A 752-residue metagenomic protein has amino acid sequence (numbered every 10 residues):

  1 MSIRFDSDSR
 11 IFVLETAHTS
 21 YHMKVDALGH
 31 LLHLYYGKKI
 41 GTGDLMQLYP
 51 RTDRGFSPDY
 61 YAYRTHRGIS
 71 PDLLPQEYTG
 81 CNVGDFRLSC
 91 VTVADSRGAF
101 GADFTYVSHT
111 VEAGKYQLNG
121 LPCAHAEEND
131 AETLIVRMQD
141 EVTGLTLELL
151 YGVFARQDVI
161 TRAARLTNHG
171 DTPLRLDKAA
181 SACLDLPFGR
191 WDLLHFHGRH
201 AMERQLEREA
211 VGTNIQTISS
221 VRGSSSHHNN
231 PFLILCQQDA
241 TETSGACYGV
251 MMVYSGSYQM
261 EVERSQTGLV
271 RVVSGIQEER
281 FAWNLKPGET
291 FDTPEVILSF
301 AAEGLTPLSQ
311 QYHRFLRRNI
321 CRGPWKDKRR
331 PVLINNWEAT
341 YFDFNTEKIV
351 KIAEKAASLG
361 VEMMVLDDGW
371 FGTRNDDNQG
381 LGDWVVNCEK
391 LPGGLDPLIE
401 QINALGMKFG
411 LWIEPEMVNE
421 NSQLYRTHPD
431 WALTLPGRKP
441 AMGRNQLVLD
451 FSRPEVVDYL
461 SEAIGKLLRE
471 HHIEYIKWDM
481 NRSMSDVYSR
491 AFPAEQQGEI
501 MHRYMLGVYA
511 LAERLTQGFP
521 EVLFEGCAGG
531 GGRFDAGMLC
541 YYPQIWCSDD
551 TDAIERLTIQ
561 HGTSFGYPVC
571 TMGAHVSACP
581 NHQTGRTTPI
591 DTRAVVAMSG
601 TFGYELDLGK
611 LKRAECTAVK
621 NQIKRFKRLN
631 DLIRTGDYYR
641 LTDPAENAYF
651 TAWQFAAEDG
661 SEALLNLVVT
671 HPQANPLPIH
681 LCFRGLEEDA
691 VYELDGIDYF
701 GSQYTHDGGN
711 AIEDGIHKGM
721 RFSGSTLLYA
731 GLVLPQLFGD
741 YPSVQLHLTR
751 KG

Functional and structural regions predicted by a protein language model:
F5, R10-V13, A17, Y21 (+3 more regions): Polysaccharide-binding surfaces and accessory modules of carbohydrate-active proteins
H18, A164, G288, I334 (+7 more regions): Conserved, mostly hydrophobic/aromatic
D72-L73, E77-K115, A240-S257, F300-P324 (+4 more regions): Glycine-rich, aromatic-flanked loop segments that form ligand/cofactor-binding clefts across common enzyme folds
G101-Y106, W283-A302, Y741-T749: Short Pro-Gly-centered flexible turn/kink motifs
E242, P644-E687: Carbohydrate-binding surface patches
W325-S461, Y475: Aromatic-lined carbohydrate-binding/catalytic grooves of carbohydrate-active enzymes
N419-D458, H502-G609: Glycan-recognition surfaces
H671-G752: C-terminal beta-sandwich/jelly-roll accessory domains of carbohydrate-active enzymes
